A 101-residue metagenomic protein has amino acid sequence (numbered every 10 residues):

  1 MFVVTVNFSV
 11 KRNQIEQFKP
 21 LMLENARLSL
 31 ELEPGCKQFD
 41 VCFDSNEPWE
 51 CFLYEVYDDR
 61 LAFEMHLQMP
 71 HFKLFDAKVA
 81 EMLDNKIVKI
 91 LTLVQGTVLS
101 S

Functional and structural regions predicted by a protein language model:
M1, F8, N13, Y54 (+2 more regions): Residue-level marker of intrinsically disordered, low-complexity segments enriched for small/polar residues
M1, V6-N7, P70, V94-S101: Short flexible/disordered coil segments
F2-L32, C36, V41: N-terminal first-folded block
F2-S9, Q38-L67: Short, well-ordered beta-strand segments in beta-rich or mixed alpha/beta enzyme and ligand-binding folds
I15, M22-L23, F43, Y54-V56 (+1 more regions): Generic alpha-helical hydrophobic packing signal
N25-L32, C36-Q38, V56-I90: An amphipathic, aromatic/His-enriched active-site/gating alpha helix that lines ligand/cofactor pockets
V41-W49, D76-S101: Glycine-rich beta-strand-turn "strand-cap" elements at beta-sheet edges
